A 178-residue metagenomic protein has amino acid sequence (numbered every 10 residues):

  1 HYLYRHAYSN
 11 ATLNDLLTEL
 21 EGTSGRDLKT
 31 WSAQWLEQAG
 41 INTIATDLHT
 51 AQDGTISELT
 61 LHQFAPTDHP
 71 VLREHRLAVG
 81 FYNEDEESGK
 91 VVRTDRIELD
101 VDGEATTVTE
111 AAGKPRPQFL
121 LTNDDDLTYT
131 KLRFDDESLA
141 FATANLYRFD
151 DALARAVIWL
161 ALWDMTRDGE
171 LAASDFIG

Functional and structural regions predicted by a protein language model:
L3-G178: Non-catalytic accessory/interaction domains
